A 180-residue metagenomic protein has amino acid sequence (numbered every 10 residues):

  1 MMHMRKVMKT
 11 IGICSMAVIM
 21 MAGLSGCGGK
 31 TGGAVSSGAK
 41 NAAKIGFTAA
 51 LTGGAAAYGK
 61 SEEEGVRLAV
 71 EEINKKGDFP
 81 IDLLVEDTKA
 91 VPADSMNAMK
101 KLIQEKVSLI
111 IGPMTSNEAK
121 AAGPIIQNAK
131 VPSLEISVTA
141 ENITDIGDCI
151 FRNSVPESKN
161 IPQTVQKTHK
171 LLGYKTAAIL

Functional and structural regions predicted by a protein language model:
M1-K44, K75-K76, Q104: Short, low-complexity disordered leader/linker segments with a strong preference for bacterial N-terminal type II
K30-V35, A42, Y58-E62, E72 (+1 more regions): Beta-alpha junction/loop-to-helix N-cap segments that form part of ligand/metal-binding clefts
N41-G59, E63, P113-M114, T176-L180: Short beta-strand segments enriched in small/hydrophobic residues
L51, I150-L180: An alpha-beta-alpha
E62, V66-A69, T164: Hydrophobic residues within alpha-helices that form the first helical element adjacent to the glycine-rich loop
V66, S95, I161: Aromatic/hydrophobic pocket-lining residues that form the small-molecule binding cavity in soluble enzyme cores
A69-E72, K101, Q166-L171: A generic secondary-structure signal
A129-V131, I146-F151: Ligand-binding "clamshell"
